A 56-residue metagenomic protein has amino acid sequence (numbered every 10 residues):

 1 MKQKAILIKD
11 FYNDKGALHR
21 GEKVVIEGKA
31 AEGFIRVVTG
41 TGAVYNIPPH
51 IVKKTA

Functional and structural regions predicted by a protein language model:
K2-A56: Basic/aromatic-rich interaction segments and small domains that mediate binding to polyanionic partners
